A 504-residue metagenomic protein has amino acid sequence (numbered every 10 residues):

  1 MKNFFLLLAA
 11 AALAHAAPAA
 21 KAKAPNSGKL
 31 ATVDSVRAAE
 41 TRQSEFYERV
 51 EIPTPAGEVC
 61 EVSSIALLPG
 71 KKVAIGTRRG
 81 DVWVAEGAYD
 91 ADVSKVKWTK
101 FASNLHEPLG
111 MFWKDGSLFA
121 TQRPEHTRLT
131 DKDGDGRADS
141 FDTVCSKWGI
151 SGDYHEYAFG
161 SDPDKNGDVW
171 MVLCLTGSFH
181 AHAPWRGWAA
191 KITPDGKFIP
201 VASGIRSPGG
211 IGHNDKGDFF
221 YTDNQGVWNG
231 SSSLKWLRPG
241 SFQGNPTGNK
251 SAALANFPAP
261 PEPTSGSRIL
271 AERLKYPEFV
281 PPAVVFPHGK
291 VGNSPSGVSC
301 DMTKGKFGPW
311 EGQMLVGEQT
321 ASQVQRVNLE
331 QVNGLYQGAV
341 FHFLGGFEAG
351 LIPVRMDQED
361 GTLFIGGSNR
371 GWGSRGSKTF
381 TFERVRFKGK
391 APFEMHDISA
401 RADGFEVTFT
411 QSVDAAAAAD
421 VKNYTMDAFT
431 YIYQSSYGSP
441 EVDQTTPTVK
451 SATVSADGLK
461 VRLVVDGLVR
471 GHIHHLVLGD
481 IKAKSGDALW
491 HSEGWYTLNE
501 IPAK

Functional and structural regions predicted by a protein language model:
M1-L7: Sec-dependent signal peptide recognition, specifically the positively charged N-region followed immediately by
L7-A17: Hydrophobic h-region of N-terminal signal peptides that target proteins for export in Gram-negative bacteria
P18-P392, H396-G404, A415: Beta-propeller domains with acidic blade repeats across secreted/periplasmic ectodomains and cytosolic WD/CNH propellers
S399, T453-D457: Blade-terminus and WD-like Trp-Asp/Gly-His loop motifs, strongest in beta-propeller folds
D403-V407, V461: Structural beta-strand segments of beta-rich domains
T410-S451, L476-A483, S492-Y496: Short, surface-exposed alpha-helix to beta-strand junction/turn motifs within ectodomains of secreted and cell-envelope
G467-H472: Surface-exposed, short loops/turns at beta-strand junctions within beta-sandwich domains
W490-K504: Short beta-strand elements
